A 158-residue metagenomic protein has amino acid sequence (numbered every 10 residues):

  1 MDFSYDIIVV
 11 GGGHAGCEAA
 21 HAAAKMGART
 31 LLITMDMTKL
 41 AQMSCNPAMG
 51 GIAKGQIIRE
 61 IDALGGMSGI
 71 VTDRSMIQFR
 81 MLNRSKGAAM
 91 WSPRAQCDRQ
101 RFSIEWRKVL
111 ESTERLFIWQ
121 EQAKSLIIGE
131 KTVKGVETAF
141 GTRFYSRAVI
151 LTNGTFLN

Functional and structural regions predicted by a protein language model:
D2-A15: Beta1/beta-strand and adjacent pyrophosphate-binding region of the FAD-binding site in flavoprotein oxidoreductases
D2-Y5, A139-A148: Core beta-strand elements of the Rossmann-like FAD/NAD(P) dinucleotide-binding domain in flavoenzyme oxidoreductases
I7, R29-L31, R147-V149: Beta-sheet entry/capping signal
H21-S125, G129, F140, T152-N158: Conserved N-terminal/central alpha/beta ligand/cofactor-binding core
K131-V136: Short, hydrophobic/aromatic-rich segments at coil-to-beta transitions
